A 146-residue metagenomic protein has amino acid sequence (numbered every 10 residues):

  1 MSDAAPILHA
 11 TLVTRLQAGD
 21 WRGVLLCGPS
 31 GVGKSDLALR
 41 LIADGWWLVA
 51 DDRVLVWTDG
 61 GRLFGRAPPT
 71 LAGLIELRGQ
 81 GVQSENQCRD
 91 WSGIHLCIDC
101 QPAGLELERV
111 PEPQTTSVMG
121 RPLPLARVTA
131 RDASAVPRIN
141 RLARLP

Functional and structural regions predicted by a protein language model:
M1-R22, C27, D59, P146: Extreme N-terminal, non-catalytic leader segments that precede Walker-type/kinase nucleotide-binding cores
S2, G19-R22, A43, W47-P102: Conserved nucleotide-sensing/catalytic segment adjacent to the nucleotide-binding pocket in NTP-handling enzymes
H9-L12, R53, P113: Short, acidic/polar N-cap/turn motifs at the starts of alpha helices
V13, L41, T116: Short aromatic-centered micro-motifs
A18-I42: Glycine-rich phosphate-binding P-loop
V32-K34, G45, P68-P69, Q83-N86 (+2 more regions): Short, low-complexity, polar/charged sequence segments that are solvent-exposed and flexible
K34, G73-L74, D132-S134: A short local loop/turn or secondary-structure capping micro-motif enriched for an aromatic residue
D90-P146: Conserved NTP phosphate-binding and transfer environment spanning the P-loop NTPase/kinase superfamily
